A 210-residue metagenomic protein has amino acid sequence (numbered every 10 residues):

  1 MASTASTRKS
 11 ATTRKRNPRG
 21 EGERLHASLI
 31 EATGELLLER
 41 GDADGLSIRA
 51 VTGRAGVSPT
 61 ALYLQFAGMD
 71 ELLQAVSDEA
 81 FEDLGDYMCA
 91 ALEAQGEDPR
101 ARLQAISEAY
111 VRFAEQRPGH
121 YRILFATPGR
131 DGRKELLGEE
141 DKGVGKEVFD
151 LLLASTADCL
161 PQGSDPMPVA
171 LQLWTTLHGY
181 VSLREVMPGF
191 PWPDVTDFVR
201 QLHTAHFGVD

Functional and structural regions predicted by a protein language model:
M1-R24: N-terminal intrinsically disordered/low-complexity leader segments
R24, S28-E35, R54, E71-A94 (+3 more regions): Alpha-helical structural segments
S28, A50, A105, A109 (+5 more regions): Amphipathic alpha-helical interaction segments
S28, E39-E71, A75: Helix-turn-helix
C89, R133-P161, M167-L171, D197-G208: Amphipathic alpha-helical packing segments from all-alpha helical-bundle domains
C89-G119, K146, G163, A170-L173: Hydrophobic alpha-helical connector segments
R112-A154, S182, G189: Short secondary-structure transition hinges
W174-W192, H206-D210: Amphipathic C-terminal alpha-helical segment
